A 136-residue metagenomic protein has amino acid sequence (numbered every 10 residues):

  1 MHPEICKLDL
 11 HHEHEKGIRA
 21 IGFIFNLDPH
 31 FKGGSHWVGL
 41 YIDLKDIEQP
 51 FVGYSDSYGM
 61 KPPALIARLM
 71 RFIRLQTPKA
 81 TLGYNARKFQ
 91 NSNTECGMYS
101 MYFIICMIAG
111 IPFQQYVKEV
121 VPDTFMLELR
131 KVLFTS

Functional and structural regions predicted by a protein language model:
M1-D9, E48-G53, T77-T81, F134-S136: Compositionally biased low-complexity segments enriched in polar/charged residues
M1-I24: N-terminal accessory segments that precede or flank the first globular/catalytic domain
P3-I5, G22, G53, T124 (+1 more regions): N-terminal functional modules and adjacent low-complexity/disordered segments of proteins
E4, E13-E15, E48, E95 (+2 more regions): Glutamate identity and glutamate-enriched acidic tracts
L10-E13, I66-M70, R130: Short amphipathic alpha-helical segments and helix-helix/interface helices
G17-Y116: Cysteine protease-like catalytic core of ubiquitin/ubiquitin-like
I105-S136: Contiguous terminal or domain-adjacent regions that often encompass a lipid-handling module or interaction segment
